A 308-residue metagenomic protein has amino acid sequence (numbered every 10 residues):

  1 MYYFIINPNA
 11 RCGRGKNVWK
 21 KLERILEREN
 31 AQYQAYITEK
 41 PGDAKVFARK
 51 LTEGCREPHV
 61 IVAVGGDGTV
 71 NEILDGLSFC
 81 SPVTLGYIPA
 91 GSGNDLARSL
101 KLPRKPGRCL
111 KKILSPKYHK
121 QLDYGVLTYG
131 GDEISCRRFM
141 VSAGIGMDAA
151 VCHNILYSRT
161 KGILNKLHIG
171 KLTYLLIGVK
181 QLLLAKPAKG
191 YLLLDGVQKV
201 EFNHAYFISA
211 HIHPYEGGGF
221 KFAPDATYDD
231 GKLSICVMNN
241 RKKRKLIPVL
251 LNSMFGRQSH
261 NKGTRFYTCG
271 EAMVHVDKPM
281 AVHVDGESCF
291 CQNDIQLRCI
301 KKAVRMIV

Functional and structural regions predicted by a protein language model:
M1-I61, N71, F79, R108-K111 (+1 more regions): ATP/NTP phosphate-donor binding region
I5, I88, C236-M238: Short hydrophobic segments within beta-strands
P8, V64-G66, A90-G91: Glycine-rich beta-strand-to-loop/alpha-helix junction loops that act as flexible
G15, L194-V197, E201, K221-V308: ATP/nucleoside-binding phosphotransfer catalytic cores, i.e., glycine-rich phosphate-binding loops
K16-V18, L74-L77, R98-L100, K221-F222: Short amphipathic alpha-helical segments
E29, F79-H204: Catalytic core of DAGKc-family lipid kinases
A44, G125, V151, I208 (+3 more regions): A residue-level signal for conserved active-site and pocket-lining positions in enzyme catalytic cores
G144, D148, F207-A223: Glycine-rich phosphate/pyrophosphate-binding beta-alpha loops
